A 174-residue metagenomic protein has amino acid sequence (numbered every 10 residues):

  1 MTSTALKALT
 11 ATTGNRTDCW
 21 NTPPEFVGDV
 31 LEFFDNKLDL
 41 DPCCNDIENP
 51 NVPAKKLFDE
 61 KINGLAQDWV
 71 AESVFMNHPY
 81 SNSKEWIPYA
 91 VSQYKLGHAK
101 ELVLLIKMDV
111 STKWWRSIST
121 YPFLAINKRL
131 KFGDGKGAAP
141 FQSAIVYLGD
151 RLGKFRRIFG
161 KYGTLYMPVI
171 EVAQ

Functional and structural regions predicted by a protein language model:
M1-Q174: Class I S-adenosyl-L-methionine-dependent methyltransferase catalytic core
